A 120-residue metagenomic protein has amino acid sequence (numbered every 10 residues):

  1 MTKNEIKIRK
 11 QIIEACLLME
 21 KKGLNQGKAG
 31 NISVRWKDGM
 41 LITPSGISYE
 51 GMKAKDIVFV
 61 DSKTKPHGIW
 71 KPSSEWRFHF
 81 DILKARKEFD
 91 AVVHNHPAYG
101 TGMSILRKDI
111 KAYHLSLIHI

Functional and structural regions predicted by a protein language model:
M1-T2: Generic N-terminal amphipathic, Lys/Arg-enriched alpha-helix
I6-V93, K111: An anion-binding catalytic pocket shared by soluble metabolic enzymes
Y99-D109: Short active-site loop/helix that positions an aromatic residue
D109-L115: A short alpha->loop->secondary-structure connector
I118-I120: Conserved small/polar residues in nucleotide/adenosyl-binding loops
